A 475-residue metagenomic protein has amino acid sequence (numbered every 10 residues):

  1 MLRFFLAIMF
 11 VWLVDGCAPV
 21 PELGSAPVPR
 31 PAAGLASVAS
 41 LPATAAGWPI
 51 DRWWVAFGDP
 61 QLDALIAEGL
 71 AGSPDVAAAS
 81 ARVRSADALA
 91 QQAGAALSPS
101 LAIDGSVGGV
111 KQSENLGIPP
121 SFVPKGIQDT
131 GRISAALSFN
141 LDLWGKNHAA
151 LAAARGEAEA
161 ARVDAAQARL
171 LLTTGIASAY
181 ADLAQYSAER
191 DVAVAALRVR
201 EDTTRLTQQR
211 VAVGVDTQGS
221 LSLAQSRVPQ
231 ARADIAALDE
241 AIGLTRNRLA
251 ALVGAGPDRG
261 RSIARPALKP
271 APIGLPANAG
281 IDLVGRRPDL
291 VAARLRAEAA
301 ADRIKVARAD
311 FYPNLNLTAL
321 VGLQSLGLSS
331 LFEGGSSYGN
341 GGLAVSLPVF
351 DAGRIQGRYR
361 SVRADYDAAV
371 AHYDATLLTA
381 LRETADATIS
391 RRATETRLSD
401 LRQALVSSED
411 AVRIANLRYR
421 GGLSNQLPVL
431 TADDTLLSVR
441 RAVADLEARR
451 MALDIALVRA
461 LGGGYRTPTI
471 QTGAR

Functional and structural regions predicted by a protein language model:
L2-A71, I118, G131, R155 (+4 more regions): Terminal intrinsically disordered/low-complexity segments used for targeting and assembly
A18-G175, L315-A319, N340, V349-Y359: Short flexible linkers and secondary-structure junctions
I66, R132-A136, Y180, Q225 (+3 more regions): Membrane-embedded beta-strand positions in outer-membrane beta-barrel channels/transporters
A77-A78, G94, L141-R169, G219 (+7 more regions): Sec/SRP-type N-terminal targeting helices
G108-Q112, L252, G322-L326: Structural signature of outer-membrane beta-barrel domains
N147, G156, V163-A279, S390 (+4 more regions): Periplasmic alpha-helical coiled-coil/stalk elements that build and connect Gram-negative outer-membrane
V211-V215, Y419-L423, A460-G462: A short glycine-centered flexible hinge/capping loop motif at secondary-structure junctions
